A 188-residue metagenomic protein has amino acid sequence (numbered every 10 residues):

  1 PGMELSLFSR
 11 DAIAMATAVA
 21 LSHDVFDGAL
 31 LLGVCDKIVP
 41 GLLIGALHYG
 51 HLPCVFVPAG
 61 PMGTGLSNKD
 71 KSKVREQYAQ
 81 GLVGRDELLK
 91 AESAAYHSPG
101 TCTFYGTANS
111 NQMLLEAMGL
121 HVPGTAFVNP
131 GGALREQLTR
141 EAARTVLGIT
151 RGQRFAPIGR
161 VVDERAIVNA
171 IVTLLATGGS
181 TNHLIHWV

Functional and structural regions predicted by a protein language model:
P1-F8, N182-I185: Anionic-ligand anchoring segments at beta-strand to alpha-helix junctions in alpha/beta enzyme folds, i.e., glycine
S6-V162, A166-N169: Active-site cavity-forming subdomains of large catalytic enzyme subunits
T103-Y105, A176-N182: Short helix-coil transition sites and intra-membrane helix breaks within transmembrane domains of multi-pass
I171-T173: Flexible, glycine-rich loop/tail regions that form catalytic "lids" or insertion modules at the edges of active sites
